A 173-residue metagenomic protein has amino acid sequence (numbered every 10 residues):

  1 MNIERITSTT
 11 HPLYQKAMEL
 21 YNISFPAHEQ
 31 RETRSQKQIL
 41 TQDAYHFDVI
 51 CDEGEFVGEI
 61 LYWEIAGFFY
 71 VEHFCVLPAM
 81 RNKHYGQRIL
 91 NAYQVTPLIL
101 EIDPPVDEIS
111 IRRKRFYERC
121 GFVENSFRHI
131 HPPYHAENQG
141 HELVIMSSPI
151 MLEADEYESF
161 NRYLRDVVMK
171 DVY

Functional and structural regions predicted by a protein language model:
M1-R31, L143, D155-Y173: Short amphipathic alpha-helix that is part of the acyltransferase structural core
I23-E53: Active-site rim helix/loop that mediates acceptor-substrate recognition in acyltransferases
Y45, G140-I145: Short hydrophobic/aromatic beta-strand or adjacent loop that forms the aromatic wall/cage of a ligand/substrate-binding
V49, G54-C75: Conserved beta-strand in the GNAT
V76, N82-V95: Conserved acetyl-CoA-binding loop-helix of GNAT-fold acetyltransferases
V95-I109: Conserved GNAT acetyl-CoA-binding A-motif
E101, K114, E118, F122-N138: Conserved catalytic-core motifs of GNAT/GCN5-like acyltransferases
I145-L152: Conserved beta strand-loop-helix elements of the APE1-like EEP
